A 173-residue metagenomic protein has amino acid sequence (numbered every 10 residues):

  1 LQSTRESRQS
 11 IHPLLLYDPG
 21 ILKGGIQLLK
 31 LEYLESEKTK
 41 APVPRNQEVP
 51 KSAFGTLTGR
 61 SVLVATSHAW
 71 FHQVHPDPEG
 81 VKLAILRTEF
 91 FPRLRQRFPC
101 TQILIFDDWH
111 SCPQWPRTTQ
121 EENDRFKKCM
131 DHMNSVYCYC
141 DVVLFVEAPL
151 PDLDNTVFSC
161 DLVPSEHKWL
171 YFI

Functional and structural regions predicted by a protein language model:
L1-I173: The feature represents the membrane-entry module of six-transmembrane cation channels
